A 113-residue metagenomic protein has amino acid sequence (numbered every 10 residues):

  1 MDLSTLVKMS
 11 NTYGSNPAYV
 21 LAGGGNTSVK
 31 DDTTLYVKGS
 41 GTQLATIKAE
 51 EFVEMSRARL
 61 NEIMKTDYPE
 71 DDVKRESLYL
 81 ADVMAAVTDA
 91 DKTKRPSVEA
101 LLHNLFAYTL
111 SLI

Functional and structural regions predicted by a protein language model:
S4-A85, P96-F106: N-terminal low-complexity or amphipathic/hydrophobic leaders
T88-K92: Short, flexible loop segments at the rims of nucleotide/cofactor-binding pockets, characterized by
A107-I113: Histidine-centered catalytic micro-motifs
